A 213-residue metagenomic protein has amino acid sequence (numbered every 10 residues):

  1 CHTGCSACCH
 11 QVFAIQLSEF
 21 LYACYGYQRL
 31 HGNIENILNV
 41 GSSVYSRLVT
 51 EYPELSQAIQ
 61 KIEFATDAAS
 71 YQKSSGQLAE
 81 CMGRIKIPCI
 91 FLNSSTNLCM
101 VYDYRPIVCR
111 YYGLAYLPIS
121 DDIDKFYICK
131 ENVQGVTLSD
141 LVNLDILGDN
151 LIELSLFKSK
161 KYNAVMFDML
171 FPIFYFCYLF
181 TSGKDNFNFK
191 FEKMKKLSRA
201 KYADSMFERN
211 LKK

Functional and structural regions predicted by a protein language model:
C1-K213: Short loop/turn segments that flank or connect secondary-structure elements
